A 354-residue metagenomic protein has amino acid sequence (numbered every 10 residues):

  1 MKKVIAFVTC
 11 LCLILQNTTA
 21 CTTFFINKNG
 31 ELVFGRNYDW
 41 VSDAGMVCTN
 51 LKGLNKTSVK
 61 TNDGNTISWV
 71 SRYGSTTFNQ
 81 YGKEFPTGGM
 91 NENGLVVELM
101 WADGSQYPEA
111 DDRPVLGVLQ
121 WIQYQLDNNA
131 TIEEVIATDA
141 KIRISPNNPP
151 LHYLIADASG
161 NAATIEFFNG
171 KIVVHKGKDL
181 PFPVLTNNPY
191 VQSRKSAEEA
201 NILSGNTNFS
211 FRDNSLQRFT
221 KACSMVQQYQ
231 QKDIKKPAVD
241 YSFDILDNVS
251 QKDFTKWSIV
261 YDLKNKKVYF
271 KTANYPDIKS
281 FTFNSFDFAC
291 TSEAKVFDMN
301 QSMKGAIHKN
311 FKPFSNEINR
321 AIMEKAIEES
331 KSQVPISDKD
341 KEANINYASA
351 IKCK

Functional and structural regions predicted by a protein language model:
K2-V8: Sec-dependent signal peptide recognition, specifically the positively charged N-region followed immediately by
T9, L13-N17: Hydrophobic core
T18-T22: Boundary at the C-terminal end of the N-terminal hydrophobic targeting segment
F24-K83, M100-Y124, D157-K354: C-terminal, well-structured catalytic/ligand-binding subdomain of enzymes
E31, N91-V96: Beta-strand-turn-beta hairpins that frame and shape the catalytic cleft of phosphate-ester-processing enzymes
N93-L95, P149-Y153, N161-A163: Generic beta-strand structural signal
V115-P150: Intrinsically disordered, low-complexity linker/loop segments enriched in Gly/Pro and charged/polar residues
